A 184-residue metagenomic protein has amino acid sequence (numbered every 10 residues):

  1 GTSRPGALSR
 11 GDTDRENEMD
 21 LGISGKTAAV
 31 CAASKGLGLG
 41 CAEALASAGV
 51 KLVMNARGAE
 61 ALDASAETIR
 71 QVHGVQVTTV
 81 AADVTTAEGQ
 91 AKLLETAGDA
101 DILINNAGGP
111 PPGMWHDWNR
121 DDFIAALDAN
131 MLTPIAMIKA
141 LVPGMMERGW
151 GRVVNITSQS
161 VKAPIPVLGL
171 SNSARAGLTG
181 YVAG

Functional and structural regions predicted by a protein language model:
T27, A32-G36: Conserved glycine-rich cofactor-binding loop
V50-A64: Conserved glycine-rich Rossmann-like NAD(P)H-binding loop of the short-chain dehydrogenase/reductase
A59-E60, A81-K92, R120: The beta1-alpha1 cofactor-binding region of Rossmann-like NAD(H)/NADP(H)-dependent oxidoreductases
A107-P112: Conserved NAD(P)H cofactor-binding loop of Rossmann-fold oxidoreductase domains
M114-H116, D122-L127: Substrate-binding pocket helix/loop in short-chain dehydrogenase/reductase
I138-K139, A183: A short, exposed helix-loop element centered on a Lys and neighboring polar residues
V154-G177, V182-A183: Catalytic loop of short-chain dehydrogenase/reductase
